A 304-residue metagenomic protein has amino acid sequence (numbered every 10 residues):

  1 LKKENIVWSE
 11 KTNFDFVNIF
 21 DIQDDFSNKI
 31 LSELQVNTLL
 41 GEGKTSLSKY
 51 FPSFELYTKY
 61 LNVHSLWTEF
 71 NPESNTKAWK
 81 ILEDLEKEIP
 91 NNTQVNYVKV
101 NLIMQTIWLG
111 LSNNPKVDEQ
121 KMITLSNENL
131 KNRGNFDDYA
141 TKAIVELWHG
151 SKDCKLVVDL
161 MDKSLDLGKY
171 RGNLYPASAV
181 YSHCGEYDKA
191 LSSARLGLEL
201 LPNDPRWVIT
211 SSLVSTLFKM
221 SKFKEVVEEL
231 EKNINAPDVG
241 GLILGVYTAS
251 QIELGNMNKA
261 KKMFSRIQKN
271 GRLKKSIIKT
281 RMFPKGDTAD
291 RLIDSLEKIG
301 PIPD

Functional and structural regions predicted by a protein language model:
L1-K77: Catalytic-center loop of serine/cysteine hydrolases
I19, K49, L56, E83 (+3 more regions): N-terminal alpha-helical interaction modules that lie
K29, E33, N37, I81-E88 (+1 more regions): Structured segments of extracytoplasmic/periplasmic soluble domains in secreted or envelope-associated proteins
E33-E42, G134, K152, G185-D188: Proline-centered turn/helix-capping motifs that create local helix->coil transitions or kinks
Y50-F70, I89-L111, N132-G150, L167-A179 (+2 more regions): Amphipathic alpha-helical repeat scaffolds of TPR domains
L66-T76, Q105-E119, L147-K155, G185-E186 (+1 more regions): Short coil/turn connectors between adjacent alpha-helices in alpha-solenoid helical repeat scaffolds
S74-N91, K116-R133, L156-D166: Amphipathic alpha-helices of TPR/Sel1-like and other helical repeat/solenoid scaffolds
S126, K142, S151-D304: Alpha-helical protein-protein interaction modules
